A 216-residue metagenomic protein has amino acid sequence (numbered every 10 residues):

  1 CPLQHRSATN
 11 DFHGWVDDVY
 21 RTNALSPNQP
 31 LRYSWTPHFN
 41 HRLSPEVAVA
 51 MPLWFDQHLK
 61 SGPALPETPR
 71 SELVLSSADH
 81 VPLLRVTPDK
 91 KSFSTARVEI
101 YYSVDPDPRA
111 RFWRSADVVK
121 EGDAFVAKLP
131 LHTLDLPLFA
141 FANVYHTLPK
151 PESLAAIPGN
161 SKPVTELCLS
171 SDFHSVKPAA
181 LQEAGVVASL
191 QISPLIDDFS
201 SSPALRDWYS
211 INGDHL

Functional and structural regions predicted by a protein language model:
H5-S7: Short beta-strand/loop motif that positions the catalytic acidic residue of the alpha/beta-hydrolase fold
F12-D18, L43: Conserved alpha/beta-hydrolase "acid-adjacent" motif
S26-R42: Catalytic histidine neighborhood in serine/cysteine hydrolases with alpha/beta-hydrolase-type architecture
L43-L53: Post-His helix in hydrolase/transferase enzymes
D56-Y102, R114-P130, V186-L190: Surface beta-strand/loop "capping" patches
Y101-A116, E121, T147-P149, A204: Change "in extracellular beta-sheet-rich domains … of secreted and cell-surface proteins" to "in beta-sheet-rich domains
D135-S153: Short, aromatic- and glycine-rich surface loops/edge beta-strands on solvent-exposed regions
A184-D214: Extracellular carbohydrate-recognition regions
